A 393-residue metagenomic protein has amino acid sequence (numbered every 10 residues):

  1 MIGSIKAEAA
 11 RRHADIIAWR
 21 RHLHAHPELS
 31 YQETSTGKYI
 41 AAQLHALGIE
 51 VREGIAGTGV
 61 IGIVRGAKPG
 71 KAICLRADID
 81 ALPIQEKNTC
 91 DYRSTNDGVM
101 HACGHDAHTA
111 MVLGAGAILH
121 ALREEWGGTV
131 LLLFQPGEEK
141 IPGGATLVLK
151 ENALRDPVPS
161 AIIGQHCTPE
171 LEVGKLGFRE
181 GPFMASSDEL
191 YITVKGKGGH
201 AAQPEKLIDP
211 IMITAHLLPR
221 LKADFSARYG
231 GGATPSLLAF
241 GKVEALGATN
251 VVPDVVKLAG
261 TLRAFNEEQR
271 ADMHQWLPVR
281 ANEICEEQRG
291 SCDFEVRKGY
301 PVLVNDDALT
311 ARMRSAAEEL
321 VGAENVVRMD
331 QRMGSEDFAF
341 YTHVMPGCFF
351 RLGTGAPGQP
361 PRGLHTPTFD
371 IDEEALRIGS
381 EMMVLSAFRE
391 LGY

Functional and structural regions predicted by a protein language model:
I2-H101, A110-G127: Acidic/His- and Gly-rich active-site-bordering loop/insert found across diverse amide/peptide-bond hydrolases
L23, G62, L75, H105 (+8 more regions): Divalent metal-coordination and catalytic microenvironments
E28, D78-D80, G137-E139, T168 (+2 more regions): Active-site beta-loop-alpha junctions enriched in small/polar residues
R52, L131-L133, D293: A structural signal for isolated positions on well-ordered beta-strands in alpha/beta enzyme cores
V60-I61, L82-I84, N88-M100, D106-A107 (+4 more regions): Histidine/acidic-residue-rich, glycine-tolerant segments that coordinate divalent metal ions
C74-R76, Q85, L190-I192, F349-G355: Non-cysteine beta-strand/loop elements that form the S-adenosyl-L-methionine
M212-Y393: Metal-dependent amide/peptide-bond hydrolase catalytic core, centered on the "pita-bread" metallohydrolase fold
